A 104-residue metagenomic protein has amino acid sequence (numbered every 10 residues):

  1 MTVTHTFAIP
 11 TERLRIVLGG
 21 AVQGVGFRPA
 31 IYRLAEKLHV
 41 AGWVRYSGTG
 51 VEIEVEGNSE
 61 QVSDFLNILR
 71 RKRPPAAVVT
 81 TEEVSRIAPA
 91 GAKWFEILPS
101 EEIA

Functional and structural regions predicted by a protein language model:
M1-A104: Intrinsically disordered, low-complexity, mixed-charge
